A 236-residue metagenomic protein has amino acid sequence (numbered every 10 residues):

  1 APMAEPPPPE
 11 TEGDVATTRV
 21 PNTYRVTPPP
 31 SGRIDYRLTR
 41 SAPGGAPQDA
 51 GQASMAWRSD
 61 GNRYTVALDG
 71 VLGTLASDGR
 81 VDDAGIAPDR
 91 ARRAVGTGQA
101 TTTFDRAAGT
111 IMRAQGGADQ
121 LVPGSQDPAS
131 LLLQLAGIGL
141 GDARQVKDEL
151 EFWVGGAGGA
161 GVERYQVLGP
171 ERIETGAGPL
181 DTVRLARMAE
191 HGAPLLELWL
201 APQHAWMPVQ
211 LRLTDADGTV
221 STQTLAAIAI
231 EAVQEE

Functional and structural regions predicted by a protein language model:
A1-A108, Q145-E236: Acidic, serine/threonine-rich low-complexity disordered tracts
A108-L133: Acidic/charged, solvent-exposed loop-and-adjacent secondary-structure segments enriched in E/D, K/R, S/T, and G/P
Q134-A143: Beta-strand/loop-rich accessory regions of lumenal/periplasmic or secreted enzymes, predominantly carbohydrate-active
